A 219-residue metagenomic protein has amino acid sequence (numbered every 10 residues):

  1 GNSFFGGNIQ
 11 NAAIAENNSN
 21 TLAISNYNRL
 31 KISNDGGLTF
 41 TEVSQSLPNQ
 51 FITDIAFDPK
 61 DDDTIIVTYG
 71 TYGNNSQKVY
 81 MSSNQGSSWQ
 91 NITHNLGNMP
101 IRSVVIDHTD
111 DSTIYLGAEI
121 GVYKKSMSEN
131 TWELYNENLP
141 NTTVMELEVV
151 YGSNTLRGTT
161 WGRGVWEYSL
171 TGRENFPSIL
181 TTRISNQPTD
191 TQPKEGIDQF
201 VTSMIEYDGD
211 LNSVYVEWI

Functional and structural regions predicted by a protein language model:
G1, S33-N34, S82-S83, W89 (+3 more regions): Conserved Ser/Thr-centered positions that define the repeating blades of beta-propeller domains
Q10-N17, I55-K60, V104-T109, E148-Y151: Structural signature of eukaryotic scaffold interfaces centered on beta-propeller domains
I24, Y72-S76: Short, solvent-exposed loop/turn segments at conserved positions within beta-propeller repeat blades
N28, T71-Y72, I120, G162 (+1 more regions): Residue-level signature of beta-propeller blades and closely related beta-rich strand-turn architectures in secreted
R29-I32, Q77-M81, G121-Y123, G164-W166: A short loop-to-beta-strand structural motif that recurs across blades of beta-propeller domains
N49-Q50, T93-S103, W132-Y151: Conserved blade-ending motifs and adjacent loop-strand segments that build the rim/top face of beta-propeller domains
T142-R173: Blade-level signature of beta-propeller repeat domains, shared across WD40, Kelch, NHL, RCC1 and BNR/Asp-box propellers
R173-I219: Glycan-association/targeting regions that enable binding to alpha-glucans and other polysaccharides
